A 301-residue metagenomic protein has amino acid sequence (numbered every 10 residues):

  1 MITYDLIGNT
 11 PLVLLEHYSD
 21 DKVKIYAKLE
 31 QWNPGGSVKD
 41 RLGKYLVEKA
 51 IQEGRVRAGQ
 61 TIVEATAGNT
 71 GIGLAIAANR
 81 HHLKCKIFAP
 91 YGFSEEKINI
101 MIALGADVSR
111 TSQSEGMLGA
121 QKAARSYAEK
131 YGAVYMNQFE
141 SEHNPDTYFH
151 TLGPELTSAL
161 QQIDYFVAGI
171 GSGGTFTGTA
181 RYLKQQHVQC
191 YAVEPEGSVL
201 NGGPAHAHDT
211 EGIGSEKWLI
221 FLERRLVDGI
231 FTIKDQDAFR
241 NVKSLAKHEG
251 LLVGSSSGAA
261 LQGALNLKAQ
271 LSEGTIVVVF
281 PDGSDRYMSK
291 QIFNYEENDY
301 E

Functional and structural regions predicted by a protein language model:
M1-E301: PLP-dependent amino-acid enzyme catalytic core
